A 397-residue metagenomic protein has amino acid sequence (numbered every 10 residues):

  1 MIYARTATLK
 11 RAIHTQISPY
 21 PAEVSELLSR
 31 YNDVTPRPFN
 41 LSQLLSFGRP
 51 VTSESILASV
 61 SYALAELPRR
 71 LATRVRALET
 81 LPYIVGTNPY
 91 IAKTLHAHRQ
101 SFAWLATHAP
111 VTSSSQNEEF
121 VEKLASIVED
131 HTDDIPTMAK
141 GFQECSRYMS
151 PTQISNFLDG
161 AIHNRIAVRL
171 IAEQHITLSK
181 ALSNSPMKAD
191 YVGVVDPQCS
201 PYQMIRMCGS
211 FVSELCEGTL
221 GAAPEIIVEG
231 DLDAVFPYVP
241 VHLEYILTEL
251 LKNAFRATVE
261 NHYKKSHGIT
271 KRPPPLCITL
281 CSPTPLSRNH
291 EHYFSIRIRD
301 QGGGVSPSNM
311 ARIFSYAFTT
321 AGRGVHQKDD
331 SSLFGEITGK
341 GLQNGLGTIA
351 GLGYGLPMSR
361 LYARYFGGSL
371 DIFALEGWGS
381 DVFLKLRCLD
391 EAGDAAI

Functional and structural regions predicted by a protein language model:
I17-E225, P240-E244: Signal-transmission coiled-coils
F211, L215, V239-P274, C281-P285 (+1 more regions): Conserved ATP-binding N-box helix of the HATPase_c
E225-A234: Conserved catalytic submotifs in the C-terminal HATPase_c
Y293, G304, G353, L375-F383: Glycine-rich nucleotide-binding loop
D300: Acidic ATP/Mg2+-coordinating residue in the GHKL
V305-L342: Short conserved segment of the HATPase_c
K340, N344, A350-Y354, M358-G367: Conserved glycine-/histidine-rich ATP-lid loop and adjacent helix of the Bergerat-fold HATPase_c
G345, G367-G377: Glycine-rich ATP-binding loops of the HATPase_c
